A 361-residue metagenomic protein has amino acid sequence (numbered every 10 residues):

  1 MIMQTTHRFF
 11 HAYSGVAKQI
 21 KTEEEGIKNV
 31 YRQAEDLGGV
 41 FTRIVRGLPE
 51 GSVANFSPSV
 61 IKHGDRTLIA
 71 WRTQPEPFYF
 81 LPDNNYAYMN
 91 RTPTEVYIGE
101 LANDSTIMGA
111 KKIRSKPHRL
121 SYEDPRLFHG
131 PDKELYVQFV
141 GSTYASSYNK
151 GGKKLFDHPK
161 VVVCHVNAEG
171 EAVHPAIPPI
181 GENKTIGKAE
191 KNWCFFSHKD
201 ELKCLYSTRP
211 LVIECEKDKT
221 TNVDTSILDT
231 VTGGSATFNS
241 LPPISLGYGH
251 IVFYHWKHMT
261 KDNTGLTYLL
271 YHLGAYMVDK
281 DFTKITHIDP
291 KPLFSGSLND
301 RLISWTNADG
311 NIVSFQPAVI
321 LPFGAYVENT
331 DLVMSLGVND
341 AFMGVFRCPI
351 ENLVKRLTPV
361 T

Functional and structural regions predicted by a protein language model:
M1-I2, T185: Alpha-helical protein-protein interaction elements
M3-R8: Charge-dense, intrinsically disordered terminal/linker segments
F9-T361: Beta-propeller domains
